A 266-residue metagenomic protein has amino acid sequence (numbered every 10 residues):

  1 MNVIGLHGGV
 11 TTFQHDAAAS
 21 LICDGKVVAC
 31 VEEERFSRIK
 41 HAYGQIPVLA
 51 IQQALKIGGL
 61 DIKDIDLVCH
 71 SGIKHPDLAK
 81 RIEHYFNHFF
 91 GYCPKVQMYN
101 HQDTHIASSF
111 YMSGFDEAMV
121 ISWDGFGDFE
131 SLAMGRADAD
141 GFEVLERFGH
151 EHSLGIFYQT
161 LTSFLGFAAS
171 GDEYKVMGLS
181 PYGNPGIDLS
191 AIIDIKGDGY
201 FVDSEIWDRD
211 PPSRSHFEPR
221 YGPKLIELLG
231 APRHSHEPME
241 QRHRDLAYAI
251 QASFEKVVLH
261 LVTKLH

Functional and structural regions predicted by a protein language model:
M1-H266: Short acidic/glycine-rich loops and adjacent helix/strand connectors that line catalytic pockets where negatively
